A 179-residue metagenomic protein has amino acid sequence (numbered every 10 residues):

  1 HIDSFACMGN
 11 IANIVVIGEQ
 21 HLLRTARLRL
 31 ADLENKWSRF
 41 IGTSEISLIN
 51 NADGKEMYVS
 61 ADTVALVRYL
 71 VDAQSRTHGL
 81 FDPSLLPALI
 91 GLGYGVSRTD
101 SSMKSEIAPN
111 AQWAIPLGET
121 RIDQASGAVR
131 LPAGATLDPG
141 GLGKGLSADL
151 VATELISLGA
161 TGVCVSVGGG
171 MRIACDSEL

Functional and structural regions predicted by a protein language model:
H1-L179: Mature catalytic core of soluble alpha/beta enzymes
